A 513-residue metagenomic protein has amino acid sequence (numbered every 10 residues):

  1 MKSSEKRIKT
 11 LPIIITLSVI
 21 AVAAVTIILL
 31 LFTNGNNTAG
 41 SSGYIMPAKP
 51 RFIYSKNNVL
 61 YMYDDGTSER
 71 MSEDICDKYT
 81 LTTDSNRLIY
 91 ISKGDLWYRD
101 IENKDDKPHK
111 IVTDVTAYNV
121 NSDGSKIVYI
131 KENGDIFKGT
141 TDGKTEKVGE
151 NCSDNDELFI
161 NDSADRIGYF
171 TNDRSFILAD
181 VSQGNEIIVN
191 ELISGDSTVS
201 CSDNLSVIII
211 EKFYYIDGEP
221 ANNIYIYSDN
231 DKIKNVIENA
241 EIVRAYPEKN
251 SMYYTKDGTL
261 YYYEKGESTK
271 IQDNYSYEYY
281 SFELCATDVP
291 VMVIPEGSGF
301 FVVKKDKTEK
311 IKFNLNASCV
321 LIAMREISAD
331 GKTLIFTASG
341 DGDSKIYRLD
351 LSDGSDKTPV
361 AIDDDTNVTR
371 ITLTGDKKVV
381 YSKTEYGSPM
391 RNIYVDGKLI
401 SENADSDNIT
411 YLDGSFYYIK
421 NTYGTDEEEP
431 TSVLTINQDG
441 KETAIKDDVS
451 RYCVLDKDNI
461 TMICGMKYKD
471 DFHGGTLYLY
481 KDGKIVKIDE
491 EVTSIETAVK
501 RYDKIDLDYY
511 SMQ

Functional and structural regions predicted by a protein language model:
M1-L11: N-terminal Lys/Arg-rich, disordered targeting/topogenic segments
P12, V19-V22, L29-Q513: Sequence signature of WD/YWTD-type beta-propeller architectures
